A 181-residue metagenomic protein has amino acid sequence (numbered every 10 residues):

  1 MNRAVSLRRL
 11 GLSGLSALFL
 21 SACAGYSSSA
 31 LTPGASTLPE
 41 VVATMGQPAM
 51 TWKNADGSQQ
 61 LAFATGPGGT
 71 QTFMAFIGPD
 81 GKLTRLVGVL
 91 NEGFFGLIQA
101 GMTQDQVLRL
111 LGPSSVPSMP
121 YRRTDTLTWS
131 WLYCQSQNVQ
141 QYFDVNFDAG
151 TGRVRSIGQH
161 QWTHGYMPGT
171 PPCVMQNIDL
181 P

Functional and structural regions predicted by a protein language model:
N2-G14: Bacterial N-terminal signal peptides that target proteins for export
L7, T37, L90-N91: General structural signal for secondary-structure boundaries
L10, S28, G68, G93-F94: A general structural-boundary detector
S21-A22: C-terminal motif of bacterial Sec signal peptides marking the signal peptidase cleavage site
G25, L86-G96: Short domain-boundary/entry signatures in modular proteins, especially in secreted/extracellular architectures
S27, T32-K82, Q99-P181: A cross-family detector of function-defining hotspots
